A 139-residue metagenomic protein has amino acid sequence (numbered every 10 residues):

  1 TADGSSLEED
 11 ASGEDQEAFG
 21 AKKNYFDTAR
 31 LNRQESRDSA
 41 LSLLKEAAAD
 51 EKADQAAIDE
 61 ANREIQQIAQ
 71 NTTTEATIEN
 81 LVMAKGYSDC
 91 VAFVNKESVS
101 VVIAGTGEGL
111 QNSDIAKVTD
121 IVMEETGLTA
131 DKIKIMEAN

Functional and structural regions predicted by a protein language model:
T1-T126, A130-N139: Bacterial N-terminal Sec-type targeting sequences
